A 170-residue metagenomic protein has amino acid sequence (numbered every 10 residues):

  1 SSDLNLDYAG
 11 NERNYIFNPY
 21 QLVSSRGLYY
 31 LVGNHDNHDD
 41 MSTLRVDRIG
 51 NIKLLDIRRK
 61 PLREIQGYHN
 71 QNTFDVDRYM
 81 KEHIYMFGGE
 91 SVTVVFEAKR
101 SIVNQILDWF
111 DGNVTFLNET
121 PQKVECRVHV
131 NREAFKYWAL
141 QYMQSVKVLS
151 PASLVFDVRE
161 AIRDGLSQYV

Functional and structural regions predicted by a protein language model:
S2-V95: Core beta-strand-centered patch of the WYL/Sm-like small regulatory domain
T73-V170: Polybasic (Lys/Arg-rich)
